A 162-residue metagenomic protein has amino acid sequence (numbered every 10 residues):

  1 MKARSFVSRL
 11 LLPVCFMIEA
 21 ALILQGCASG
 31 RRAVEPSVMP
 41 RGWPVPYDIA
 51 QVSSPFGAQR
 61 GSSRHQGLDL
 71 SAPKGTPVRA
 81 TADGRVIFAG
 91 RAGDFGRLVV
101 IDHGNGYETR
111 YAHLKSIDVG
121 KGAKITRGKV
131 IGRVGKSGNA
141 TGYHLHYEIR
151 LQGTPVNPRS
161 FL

Functional and structural regions predicted by a protein language model:
M1-Q25: Sec-dependent bacterial lipoprotein signal peptides
L11, C27-S29, L162: Catalytic-site microenvironment of enzymes that process N-acetyl-hexosamine-containing cell-wall polysaccharides
C27-R97, R127, V156: Surface-exposed, glycine-biased beta-strand/turn segments
P55, A89-G90, I117, V134-S137: Residue-level recognition of beta-strand microenvironments
Q66, K74-P77, K115, K121 (+1 more regions): Short, conserved secondary-structure segments in the cores of folded domains
S71, R97-H103, A123-L162: Conserved, short, structured surface segments that act as functional micro-motifs
T76, N105-Y107, T154: Short acidic/polar mixed-charge low-complexity motifs
A80-D118, Y143, E148: Zn2+-dependent peptidoglycan hydrolase active-site motif and core
